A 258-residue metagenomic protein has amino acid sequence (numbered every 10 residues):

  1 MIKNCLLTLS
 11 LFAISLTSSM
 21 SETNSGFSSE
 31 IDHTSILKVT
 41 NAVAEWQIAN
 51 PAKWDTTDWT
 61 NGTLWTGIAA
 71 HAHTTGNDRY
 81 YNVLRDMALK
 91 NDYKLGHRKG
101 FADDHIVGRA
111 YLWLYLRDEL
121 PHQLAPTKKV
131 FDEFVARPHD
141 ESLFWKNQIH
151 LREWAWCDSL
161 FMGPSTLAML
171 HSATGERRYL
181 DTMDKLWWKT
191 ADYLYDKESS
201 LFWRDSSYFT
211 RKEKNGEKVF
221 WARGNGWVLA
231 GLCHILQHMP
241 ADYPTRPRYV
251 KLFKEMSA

Functional and structural regions predicted by a protein language model:
M1-L9: Bacterial N-terminal signal peptides that target proteins for export
L7, M20-T23: Compositionally biased, intrinsically disordered low-complexity regions
S10-S19: Hydrophobic h-region of N-terminal signal peptides that target proteins for export in Gram-negative bacteria
T23-A258: Glycan-recognition and catalytic cores of secretory/periplasmic carbohydrate-active enzymes
